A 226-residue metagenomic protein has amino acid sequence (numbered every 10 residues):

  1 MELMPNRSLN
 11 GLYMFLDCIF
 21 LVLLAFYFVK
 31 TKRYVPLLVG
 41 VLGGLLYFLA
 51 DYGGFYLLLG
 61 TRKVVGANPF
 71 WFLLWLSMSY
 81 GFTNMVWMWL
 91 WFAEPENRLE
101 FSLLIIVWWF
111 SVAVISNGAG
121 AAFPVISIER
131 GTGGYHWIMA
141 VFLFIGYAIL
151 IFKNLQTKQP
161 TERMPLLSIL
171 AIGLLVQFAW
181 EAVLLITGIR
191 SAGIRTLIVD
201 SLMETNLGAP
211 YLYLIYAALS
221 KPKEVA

Functional and structural regions predicted by a protein language model:
M1-A226: Aromatic-rich, lipid-facing transmembrane alpha helices and their immediate juxtamembrane interface loops in integral
